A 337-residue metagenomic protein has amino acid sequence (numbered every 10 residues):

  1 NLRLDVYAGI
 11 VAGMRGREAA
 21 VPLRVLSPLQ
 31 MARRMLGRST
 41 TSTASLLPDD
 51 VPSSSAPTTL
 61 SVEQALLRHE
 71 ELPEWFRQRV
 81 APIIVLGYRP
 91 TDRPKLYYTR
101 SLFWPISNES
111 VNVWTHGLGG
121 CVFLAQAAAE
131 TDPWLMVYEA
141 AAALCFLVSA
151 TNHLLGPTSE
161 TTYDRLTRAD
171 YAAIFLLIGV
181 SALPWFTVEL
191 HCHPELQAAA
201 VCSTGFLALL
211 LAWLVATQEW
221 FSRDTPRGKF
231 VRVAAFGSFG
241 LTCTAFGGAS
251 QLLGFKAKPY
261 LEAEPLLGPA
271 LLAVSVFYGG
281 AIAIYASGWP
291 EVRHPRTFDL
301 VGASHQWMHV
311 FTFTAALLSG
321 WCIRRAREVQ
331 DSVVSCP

Functional and structural regions predicted by a protein language model:
R3-E18, P22-P337: Multi-pass alpha-helical transmembrane bundles in non-GPCR membrane proteins that perform intramembrane catalysis
